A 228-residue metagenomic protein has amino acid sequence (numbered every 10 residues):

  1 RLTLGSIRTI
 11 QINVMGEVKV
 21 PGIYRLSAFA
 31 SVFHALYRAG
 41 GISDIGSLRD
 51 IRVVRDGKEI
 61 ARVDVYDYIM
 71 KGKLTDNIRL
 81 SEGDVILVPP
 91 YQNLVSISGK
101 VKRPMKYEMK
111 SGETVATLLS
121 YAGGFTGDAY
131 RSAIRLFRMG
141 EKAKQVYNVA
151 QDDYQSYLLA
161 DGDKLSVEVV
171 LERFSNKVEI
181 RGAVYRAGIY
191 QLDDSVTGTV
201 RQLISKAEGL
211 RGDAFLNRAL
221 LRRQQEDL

Functional and structural regions predicted by a protein language model:
R1-L228: Ser/Thr/Pro/Gly-biased, low-complexity, turn-/loop-rich segments that often occur immediately after N-terminal
